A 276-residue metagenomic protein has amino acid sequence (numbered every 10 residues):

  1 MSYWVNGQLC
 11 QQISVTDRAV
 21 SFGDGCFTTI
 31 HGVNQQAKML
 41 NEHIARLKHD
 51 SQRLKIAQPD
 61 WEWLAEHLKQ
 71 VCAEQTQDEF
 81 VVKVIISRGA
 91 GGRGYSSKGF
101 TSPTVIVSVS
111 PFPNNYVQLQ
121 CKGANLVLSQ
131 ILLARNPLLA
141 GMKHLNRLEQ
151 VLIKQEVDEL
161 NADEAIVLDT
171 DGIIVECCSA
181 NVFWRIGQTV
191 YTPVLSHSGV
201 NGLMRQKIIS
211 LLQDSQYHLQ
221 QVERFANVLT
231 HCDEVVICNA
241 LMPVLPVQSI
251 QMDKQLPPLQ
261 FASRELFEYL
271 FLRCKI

Functional and structural regions predicted by a protein language model:
M1-Q70, G92, S96-I276: Helix-start/capping segments and mature chain N-termini
A73-F80, Q216-Y217: Short secondary-structure junctions
Q77-S87, G92-R93: Ordered, amphipathic secondary-structure segments that act as subunit-interaction surfaces in large macromolecular
